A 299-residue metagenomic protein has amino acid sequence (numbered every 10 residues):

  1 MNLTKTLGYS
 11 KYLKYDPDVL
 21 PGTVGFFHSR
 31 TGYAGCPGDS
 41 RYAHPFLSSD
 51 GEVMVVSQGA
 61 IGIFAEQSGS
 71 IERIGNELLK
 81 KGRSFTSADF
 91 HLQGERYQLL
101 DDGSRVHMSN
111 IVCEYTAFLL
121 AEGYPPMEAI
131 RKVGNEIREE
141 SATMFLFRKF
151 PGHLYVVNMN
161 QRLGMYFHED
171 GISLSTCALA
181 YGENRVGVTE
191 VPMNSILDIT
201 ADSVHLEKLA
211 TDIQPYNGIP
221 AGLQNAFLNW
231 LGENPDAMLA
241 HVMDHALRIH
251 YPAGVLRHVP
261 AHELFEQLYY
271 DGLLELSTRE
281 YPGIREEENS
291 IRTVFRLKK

Functional and structural regions predicted by a protein language model:
M1-K299: Conserved short alpha-helical segments that host acidic/polar catalytic motifs at enzyme active sites
